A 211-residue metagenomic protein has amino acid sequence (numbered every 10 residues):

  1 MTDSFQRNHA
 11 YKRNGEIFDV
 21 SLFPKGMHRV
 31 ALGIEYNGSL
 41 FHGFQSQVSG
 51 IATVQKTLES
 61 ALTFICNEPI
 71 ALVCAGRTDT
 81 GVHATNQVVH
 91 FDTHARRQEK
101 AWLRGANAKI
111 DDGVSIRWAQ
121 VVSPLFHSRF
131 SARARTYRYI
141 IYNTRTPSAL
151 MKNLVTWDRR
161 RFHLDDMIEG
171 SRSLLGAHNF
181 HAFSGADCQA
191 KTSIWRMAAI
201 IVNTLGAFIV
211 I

Functional and structural regions predicted by a protein language model:
D3-I211: Structured-RNA-binding interfaces characteristic of tRNA pseudouridine synthases
